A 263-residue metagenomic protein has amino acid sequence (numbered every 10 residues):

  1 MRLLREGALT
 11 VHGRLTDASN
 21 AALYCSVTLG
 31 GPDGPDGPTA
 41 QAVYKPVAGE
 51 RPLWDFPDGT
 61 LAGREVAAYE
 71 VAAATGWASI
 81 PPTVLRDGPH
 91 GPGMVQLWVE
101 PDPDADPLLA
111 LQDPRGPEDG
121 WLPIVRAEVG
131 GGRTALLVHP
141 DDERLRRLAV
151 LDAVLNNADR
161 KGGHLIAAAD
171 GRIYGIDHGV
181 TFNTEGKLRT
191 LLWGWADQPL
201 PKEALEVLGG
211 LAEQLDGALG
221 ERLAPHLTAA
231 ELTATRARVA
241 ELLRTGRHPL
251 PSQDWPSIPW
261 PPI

Functional and structural regions predicted by a protein language model:
M1-H12, N156, V239-Q253: Short loop/turn hinge sites at secondary-structure boundaries
L4-G130, T134, V150-A158, A169-I176: Conserved ATP-binding subdomain of kinase catalytic cores across diverse folds
P57, A168-I263: C-terminal catalytic region of ATP-dependent kinase domains
E143-L148: Alpha-helical scaffolds flanking conserved acidic
L155, G162, V180-T181: Short, glycine/acidic-enriched loop or turn micro-motifs at the edges of active sites
G163-A167: Hydrophobic residue at the +6 position relative to the catalytic HRD Asp in the kinase catalytic loop
